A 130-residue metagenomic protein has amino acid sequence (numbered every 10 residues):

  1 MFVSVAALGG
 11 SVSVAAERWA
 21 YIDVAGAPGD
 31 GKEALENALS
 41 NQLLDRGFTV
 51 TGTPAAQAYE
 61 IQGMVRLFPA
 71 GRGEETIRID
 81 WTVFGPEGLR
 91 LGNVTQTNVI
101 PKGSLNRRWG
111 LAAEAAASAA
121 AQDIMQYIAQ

Functional and structural regions predicted by a protein language model:
M1-A16, E36-D45, L91-V94, N98-Q130: C-terminal/domain-edge helix-coil "capping" segments
A7-Y59: N-terminal secretory signal peptides
A16, G73-R78: A structure-centric signal for secondary-structure junctions around beta-strands
Y21-D23, E60-M64, T76-T82, N93: Soluble periplasmic/extracytoplasmic beta-strand elements of cell-envelope proteins
Y21-D30, A70, K102-L111: Second-shell loop/turn segments in exported
K32-E33, R72-E74: Short, well-ordered secondary-structure micro-motifs
V50-G71, D80: A short, hydrophobic beta-strand-centered structural micro-motif
